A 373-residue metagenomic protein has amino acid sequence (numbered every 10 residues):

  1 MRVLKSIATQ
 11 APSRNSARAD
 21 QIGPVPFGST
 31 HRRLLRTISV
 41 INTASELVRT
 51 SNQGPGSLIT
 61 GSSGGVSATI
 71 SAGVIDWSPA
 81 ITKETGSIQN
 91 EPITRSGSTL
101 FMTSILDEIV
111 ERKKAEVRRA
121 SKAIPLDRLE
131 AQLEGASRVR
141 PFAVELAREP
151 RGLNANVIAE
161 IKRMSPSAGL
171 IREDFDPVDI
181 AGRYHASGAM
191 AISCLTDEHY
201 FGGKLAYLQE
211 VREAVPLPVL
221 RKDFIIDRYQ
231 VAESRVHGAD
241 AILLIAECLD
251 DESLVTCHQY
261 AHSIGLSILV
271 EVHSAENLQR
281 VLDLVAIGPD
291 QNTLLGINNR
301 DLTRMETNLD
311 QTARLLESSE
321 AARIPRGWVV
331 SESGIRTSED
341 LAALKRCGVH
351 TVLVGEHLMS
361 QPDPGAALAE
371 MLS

Functional and structural regions predicted by a protein language model:
R2-Q21, S29-N52, S57-S63, S67-S71 (+2 more regions): Low-acidity, Ser/Thr- and Arg-rich intrinsically disordered low-complexity segments
F101-R172: An N-cap/entry alpha-helix motif that binds or orients negatively charged groups
N156-E160, A191, P218-L220, A241-L243 (+4 more regions): Structural preference for beta-strand elements that scaffold enzyme active sites
I161-D176, P218-I225, A246, V330-S331: Active-site mouth loops of central-metabolism enzymes
P166-F175, I180-G202, R280-E320: Glycine/Thr-rich beta-alpha phosphate-binding loop at enzyme active sites
G202-L220, F224, T256-L269, Q311-P325 (+1 more regions): Alpha-helix-loop-beta-strand connector modules within alpha/beta enzyme cores
I226-H237, E276-G288, I335-V352: Catalytic cores of alpha/beta
S360-S373: C-terminal helical cap(s) of enzyme catalytic domains, especially alpha/beta-barrels
